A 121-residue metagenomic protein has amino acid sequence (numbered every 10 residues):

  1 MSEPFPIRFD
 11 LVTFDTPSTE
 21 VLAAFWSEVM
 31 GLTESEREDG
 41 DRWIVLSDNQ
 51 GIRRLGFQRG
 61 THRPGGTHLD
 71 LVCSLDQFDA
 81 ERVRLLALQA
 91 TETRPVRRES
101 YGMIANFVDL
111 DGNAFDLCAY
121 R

Functional and structural regions predicted by a protein language model:
S2-I7, L11-F14, S35-E38, V45-N49 (+2 more regions): Vicinal oxygen chelate
F9, P64-L69: Eukaryotic phosphotyrosine signaling hubs
T13-D15, D70-S74: Short hydrophobic/aromatic beta-strand micro-patches that form the beta-sheet surface supporting nucleotide- or nucleic
T19, S74, R97-S100: Short beta->alpha junction loops/turns
E20-A23, D76-E81: Short, conserved charged micro-motifs
L22, W26-S27, L85, G112: Conserved active-site tyrosine of GNAT-family acetyltransferases
N49-R53, H62-P64, L75-D79: Short, charged/polar surface micro-motifs in flexible loops or helix N-caps
